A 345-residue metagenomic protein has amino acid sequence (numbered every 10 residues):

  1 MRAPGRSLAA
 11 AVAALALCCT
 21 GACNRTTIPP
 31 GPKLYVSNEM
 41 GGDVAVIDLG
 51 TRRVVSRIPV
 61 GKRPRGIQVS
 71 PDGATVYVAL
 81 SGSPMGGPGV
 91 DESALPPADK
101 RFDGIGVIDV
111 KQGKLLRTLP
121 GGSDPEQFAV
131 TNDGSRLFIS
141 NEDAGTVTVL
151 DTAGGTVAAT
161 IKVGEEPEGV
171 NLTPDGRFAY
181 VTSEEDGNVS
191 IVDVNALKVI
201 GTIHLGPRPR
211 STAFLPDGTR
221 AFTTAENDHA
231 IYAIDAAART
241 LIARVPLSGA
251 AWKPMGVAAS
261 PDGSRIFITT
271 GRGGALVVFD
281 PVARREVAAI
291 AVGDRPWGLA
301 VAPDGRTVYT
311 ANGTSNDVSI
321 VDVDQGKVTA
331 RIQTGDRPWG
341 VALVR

Functional and structural regions predicted by a protein language model:
M1-P4: N-terminal secretory signal peptides that target proteins for export/translocation
A9-T20: Bacterial N-terminal signal peptides
C19-R345: Predominantly soluble domains enriched in secretory-pathway, periplasmic, or organellar proteins
